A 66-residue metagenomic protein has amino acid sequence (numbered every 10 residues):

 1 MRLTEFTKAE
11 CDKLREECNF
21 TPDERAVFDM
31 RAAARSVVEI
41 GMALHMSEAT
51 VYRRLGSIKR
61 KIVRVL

Functional and structural regions predicted by a protein language model:
R2-E17: Short, Lys/Arg-enriched N-terminal segment that forms or immediately precedes the first helix of a structured domain
E17-E24: Short helix-coil-helix linker/hinge
F28-A34: Short helix-to-turn junction characteristic of helix-turn-helix DNA-binding domains, especially the helix
V37: Helix-turn-helix DNA-binding elements, focusing on the entry/boundary residues of the two helices that contact DNA
I40-G41: Short alpha-helical "recognition helix" segments of helix-turn-helix
S57-L66: C-terminal flanking helix
